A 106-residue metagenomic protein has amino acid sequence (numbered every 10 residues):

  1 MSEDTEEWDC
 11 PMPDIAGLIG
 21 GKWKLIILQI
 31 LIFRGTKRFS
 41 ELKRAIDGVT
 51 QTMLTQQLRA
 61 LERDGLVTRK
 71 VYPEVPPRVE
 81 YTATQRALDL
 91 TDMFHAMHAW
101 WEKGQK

Functional and structural regions predicted by a protein language model:
S2, E6-T52, P73-E74, E80: N-terminal helix-turn-helix DNA-binding core of bacterial DNA-binding proteins
K24-L25, V67, Q85-R86: Short, charged low-complexity linear motifs
I32-G35, E62, H98: Residue-level detector of secondary-structure transition/capping positions
Q57: Residues within the DNA-recognition helix of helix-turn-helix
E62-Y72: A short, conserved structural fragment
D64, M93-Q105: Alpha-helical linker/hinge and terminal dimerization helices associated with HTH transcriptional regulators
P73-A96: Basic, amphipathic "hinge/linker" alpha-helix immediately C-terminal to the N-terminal HTH DNA-binding motif
